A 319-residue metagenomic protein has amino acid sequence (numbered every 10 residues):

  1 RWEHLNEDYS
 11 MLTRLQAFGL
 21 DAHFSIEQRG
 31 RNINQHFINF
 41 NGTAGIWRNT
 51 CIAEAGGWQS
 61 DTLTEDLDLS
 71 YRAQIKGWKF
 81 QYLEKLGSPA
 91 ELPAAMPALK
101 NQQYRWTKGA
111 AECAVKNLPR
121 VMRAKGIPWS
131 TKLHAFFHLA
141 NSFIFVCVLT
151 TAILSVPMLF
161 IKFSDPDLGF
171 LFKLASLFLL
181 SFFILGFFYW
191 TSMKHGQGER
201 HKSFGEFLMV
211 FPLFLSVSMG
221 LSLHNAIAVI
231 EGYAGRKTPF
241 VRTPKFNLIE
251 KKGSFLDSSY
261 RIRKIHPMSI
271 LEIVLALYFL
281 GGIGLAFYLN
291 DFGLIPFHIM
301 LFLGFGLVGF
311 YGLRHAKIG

Functional and structural regions predicted by a protein language model:
R1-L63, I75, M96-F136, A140: Long helical/loop segments within the catalytic core of UDP-sugar-dependent glycosyltransferases, especially the large
L5, L83-A98: Active-site donor/metal-binding and catalytic loop motifs of nucleotide-sugar-dependent glycosylation enzymes
Q35, D61, S70-P89: Catalytic donor-sugar/metal-binding loop of nucleotide-sugar-dependent glycosyltransferases
L63-D68, L213: Conserved glycosyltransferase catalytic-site signature
L92, L99-N117, P212, S222 (+2 more regions): Intracellular alpha-helical coupling/juxtamembrane segments of multi-pass membrane proteins
H138-P239, K245, H266-G319: Membrane-embedded multi-pass helical conduit in multi-pass membrane proteins, especially envelope-biosynthetic
G235-I262: Membrane-helix boundary/interface segments in integral membrane proteins
